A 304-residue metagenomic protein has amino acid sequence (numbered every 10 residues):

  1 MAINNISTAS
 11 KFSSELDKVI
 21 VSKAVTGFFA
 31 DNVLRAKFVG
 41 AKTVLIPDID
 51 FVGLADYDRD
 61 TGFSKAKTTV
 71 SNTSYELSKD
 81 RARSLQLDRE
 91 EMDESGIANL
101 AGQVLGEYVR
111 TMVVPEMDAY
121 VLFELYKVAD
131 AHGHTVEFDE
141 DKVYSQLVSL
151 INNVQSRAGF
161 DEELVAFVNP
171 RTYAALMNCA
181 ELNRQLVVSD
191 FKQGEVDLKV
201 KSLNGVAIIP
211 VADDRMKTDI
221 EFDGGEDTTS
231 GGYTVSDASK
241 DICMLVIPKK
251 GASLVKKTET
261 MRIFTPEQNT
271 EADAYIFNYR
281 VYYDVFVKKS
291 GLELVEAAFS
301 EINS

Functional and structural regions predicted by a protein language model:
A2-A30, A36-V52, S74-S78, F138-K142 (+1 more regions): Sequence/fold signature of self-assembling virion shell proteins
F12, L16, I20-V25, M117 (+3 more regions): Generic structural signal of hydrophobic/aromatic residues within well-ordered alpha-helices of folded domains
S13, Q86-E94, D139, V143-Q146 (+2 more regions): General structural signal for secondary-structure boundaries
V44-N72: N-terminal low-complexity, intrinsically disordered segments
I46, V70-H134, S156-V168, R262-V285: Long, contiguous amphipathic alpha-helices that act as assembly "spine/axial" helices in icosahedral shell and virion
S64, F123, K127-V128, F191 (+1 more regions): Residue-level signal for alpha-helical context at structural boundaries
A129-V200: Extended, solvent-exposed, turn-rich assembly/linker loops in the middle of proteins
